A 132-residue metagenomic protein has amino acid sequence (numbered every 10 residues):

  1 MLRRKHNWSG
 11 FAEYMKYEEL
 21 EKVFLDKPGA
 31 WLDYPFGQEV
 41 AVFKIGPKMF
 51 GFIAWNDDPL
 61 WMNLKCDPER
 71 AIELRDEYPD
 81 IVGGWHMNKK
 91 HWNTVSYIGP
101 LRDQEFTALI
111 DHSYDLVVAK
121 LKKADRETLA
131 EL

Functional and structural regions predicted by a protein language model:
L2-L132: Charge-dense, helix-prone N-terminal extensions
